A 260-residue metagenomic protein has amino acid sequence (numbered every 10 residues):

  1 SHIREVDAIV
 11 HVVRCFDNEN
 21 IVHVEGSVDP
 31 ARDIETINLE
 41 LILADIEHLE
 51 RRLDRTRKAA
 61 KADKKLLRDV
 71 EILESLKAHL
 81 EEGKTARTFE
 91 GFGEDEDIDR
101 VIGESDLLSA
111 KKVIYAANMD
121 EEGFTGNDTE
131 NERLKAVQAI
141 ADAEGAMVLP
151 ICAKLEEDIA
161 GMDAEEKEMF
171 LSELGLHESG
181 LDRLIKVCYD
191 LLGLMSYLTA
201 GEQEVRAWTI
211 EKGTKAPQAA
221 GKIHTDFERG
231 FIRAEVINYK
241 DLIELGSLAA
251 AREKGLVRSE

Functional and structural regions predicted by a protein language model:
S1-H11, C15-E35, F92-S105, E130-E132: Switch II of P-loop NTPase G domains
H2-V12, F16, R52, T56 (+2 more regions): Generic N-terminal helix/loop capping motif
R4, A8, E47, P217-Q218: Short alpha-helical basic/polar micro-motif
V12-H48, G145-I159: Short, exposed interaction patches on small structured surface elements
A31, T36-E71: Extended, highly charged alpha-helical segments
R55-E260: C-terminal-of-GTPase-core extension/linker across diverse P-loop GTPases
